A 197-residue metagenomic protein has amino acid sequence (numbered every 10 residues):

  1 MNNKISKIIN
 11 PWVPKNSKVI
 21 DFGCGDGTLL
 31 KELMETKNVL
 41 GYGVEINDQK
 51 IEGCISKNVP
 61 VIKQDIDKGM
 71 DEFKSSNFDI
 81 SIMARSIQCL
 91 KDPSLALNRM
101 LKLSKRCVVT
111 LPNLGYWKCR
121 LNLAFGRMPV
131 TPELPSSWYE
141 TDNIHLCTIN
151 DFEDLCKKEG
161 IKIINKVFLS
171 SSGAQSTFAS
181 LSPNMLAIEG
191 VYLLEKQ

Functional and structural regions predicted by a protein language model:
M1-N16: Conserved alpha-helix/loop element of class I SAM-dependent methyltransferases that forms part of the SAM/SAH-binding
G23-G25: Class I SAM-dependent methyltransferase "Motif I" SAM/SAH-binding loop
G27-K31: Glycine-rich SAM-binding Motif I of class I
E32-G69: Class I SAM-dependent methyltransferase SAM/SAH-binding core
G69-S75: Short conserved loop adjoining the S-adenosyl-L-methionine
I80-K91: A short SAM/SAH-binding and catalytic strip from SAM-dependent methyltransferases
S94-K102, R106-Q197: S-adenosyl-L-methionine-dependent methyltransferase catalytic module, highlighting the catalytic core
